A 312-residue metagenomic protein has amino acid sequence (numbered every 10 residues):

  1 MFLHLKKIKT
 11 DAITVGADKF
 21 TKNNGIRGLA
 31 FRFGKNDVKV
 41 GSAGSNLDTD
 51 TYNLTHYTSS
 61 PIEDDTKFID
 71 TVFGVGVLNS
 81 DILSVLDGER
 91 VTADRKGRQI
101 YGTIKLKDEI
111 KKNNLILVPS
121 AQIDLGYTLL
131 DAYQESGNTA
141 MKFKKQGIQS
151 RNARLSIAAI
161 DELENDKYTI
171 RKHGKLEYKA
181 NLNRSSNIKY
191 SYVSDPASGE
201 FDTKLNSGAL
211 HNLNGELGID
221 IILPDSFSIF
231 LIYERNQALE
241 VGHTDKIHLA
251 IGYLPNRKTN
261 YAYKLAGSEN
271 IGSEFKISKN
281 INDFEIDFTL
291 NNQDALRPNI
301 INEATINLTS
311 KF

Functional and structural regions predicted by a protein language model:
M1-F312: Membrane translocator/pore-forming domains, dominated by Gram-negative outer-membrane beta-barrels
